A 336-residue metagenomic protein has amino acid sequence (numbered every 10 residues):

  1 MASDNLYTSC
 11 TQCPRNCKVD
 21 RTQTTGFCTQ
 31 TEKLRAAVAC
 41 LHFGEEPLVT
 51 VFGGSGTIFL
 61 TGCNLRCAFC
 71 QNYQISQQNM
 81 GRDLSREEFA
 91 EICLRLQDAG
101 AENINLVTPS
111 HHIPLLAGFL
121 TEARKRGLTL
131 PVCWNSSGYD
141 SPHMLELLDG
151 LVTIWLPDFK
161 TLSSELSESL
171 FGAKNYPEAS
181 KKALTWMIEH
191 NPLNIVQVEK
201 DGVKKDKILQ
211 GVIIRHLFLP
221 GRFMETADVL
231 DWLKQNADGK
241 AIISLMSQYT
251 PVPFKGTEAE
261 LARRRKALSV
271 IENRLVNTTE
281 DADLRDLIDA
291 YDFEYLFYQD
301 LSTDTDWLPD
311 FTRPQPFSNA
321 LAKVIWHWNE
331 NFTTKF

Functional and structural regions predicted by a protein language model:
M1-N64, A68, N72-Q77: N-terminal [4Fe-4S]-dependent radical SAM core
M1-T25, L193-F336: Auxiliary Fe-S-binding modules of radical SAM enzymes
V19, S76, S110, T161 (+1 more regions): Flexible, active-site-proximal loop/turn residues at the rims of small-molecule/cofactor binding pockets and catalytic
A36-T57, E91-T108, D289, Y298: Short Fe-S-cluster ligation motifs
T61, D83, N135, R274-L275: Residue-level marker of alpha-helix boundaries and capping positions
T61, L65-A99: Glycine-rich active-site/cofactor-binding loop and its immediate structural neighborhood
Q74-M80, S169-N175, A259-L275: Short glycine-enriched, charge-decorated loop/helix-capping segments at active-site entrances that position
A90-T257: Conserved AdoMet/S-adenosylmethionine-binding subsite of the radical SAM
